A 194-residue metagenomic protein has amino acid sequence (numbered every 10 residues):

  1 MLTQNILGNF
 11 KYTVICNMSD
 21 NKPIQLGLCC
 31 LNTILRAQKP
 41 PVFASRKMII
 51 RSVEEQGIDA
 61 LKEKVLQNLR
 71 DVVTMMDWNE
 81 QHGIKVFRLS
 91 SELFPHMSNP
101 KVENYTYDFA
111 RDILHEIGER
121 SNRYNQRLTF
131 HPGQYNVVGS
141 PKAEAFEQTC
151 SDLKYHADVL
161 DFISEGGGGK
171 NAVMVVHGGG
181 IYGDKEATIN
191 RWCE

Functional and structural regions predicted by a protein language model:
L7-R127, N136-G139, E144-E147, D158-E165: Alpha/beta catalytic barrel-like cores
H131: Conserved, mostly hydrophobic/aromatic
E147-E194: Eukaryote-skewed repeat-based solenoidal scaffolds used as protein-protein interaction platforms, primarily
